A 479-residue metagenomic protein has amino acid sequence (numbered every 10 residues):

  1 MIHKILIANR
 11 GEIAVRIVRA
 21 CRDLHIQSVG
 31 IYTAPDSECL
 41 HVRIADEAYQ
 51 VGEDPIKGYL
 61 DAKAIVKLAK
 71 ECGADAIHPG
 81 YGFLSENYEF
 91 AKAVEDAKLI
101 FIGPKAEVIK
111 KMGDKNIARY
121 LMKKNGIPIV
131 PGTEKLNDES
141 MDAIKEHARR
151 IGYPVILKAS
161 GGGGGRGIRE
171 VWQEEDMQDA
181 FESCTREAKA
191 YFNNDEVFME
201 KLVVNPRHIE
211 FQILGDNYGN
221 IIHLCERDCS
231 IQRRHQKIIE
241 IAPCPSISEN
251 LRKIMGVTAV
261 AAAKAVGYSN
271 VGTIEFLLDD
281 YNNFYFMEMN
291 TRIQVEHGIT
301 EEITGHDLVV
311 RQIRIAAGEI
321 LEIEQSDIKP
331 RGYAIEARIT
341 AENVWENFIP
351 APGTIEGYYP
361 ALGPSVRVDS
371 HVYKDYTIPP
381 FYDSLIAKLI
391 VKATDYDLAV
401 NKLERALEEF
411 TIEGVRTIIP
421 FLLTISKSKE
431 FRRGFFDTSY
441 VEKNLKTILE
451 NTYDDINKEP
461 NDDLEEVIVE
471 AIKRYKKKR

Functional and structural regions predicted by a protein language model:
M1-K124, N137-E146, P460-D462, E466-E470 (+1 more regions): ATP-binding N-terminal substructure of ATP-dependent carboxylate-amine bond-forming enzymes
I2-H3, I7-R16, A20-D23, A48-Q50 (+6 more regions): ATP-dependent carboxylate activation and anion-phosphoryl transfer catalytic cores that bind Mg-ATP to form
L121, Y153, R166, R186 (+1 more regions): N-terminal phosphate-binding caps/lids of nucleotide- and nucleic-acid-binding domains
G132-T133: Conserved beta3 strand of the protein kinase N-lobe
E146-I156: Acidic/histidine-enriched active-site and ligand-binding environments that engage anionic O-linkages
G167-I168, E210: Adenylate-forming
V171: Conserved, charged catalytic cores of large soluble enzymes
